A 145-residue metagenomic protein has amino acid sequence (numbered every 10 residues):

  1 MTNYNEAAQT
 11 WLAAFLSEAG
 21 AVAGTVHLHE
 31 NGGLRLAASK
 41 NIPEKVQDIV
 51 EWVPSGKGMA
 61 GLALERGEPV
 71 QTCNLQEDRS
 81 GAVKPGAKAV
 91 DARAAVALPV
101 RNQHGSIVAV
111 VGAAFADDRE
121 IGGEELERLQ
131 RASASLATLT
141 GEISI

Functional and structural regions predicted by a protein language model:
N3-V22, V26, M59, A132: Amphipathic alpha-helical coiled-coil segments that mediate homodimerization and allosteric signal transmission
Q9-E18, L62, R66, G86 (+2 more regions): Amphipathic alpha-helical regulatory segments at dimerization interfaces that relay allosteric signals between sensory
A13-L16, T25-Q47: GAF sensory/regulatory domain recognition with acknowledged cross-activation on helical regulatory dimers
H29, G33, K45-D78: Regulatory sensory and allosteric helical modules in signal-transduction proteins and certain transcription factors
P43-V46, C73-A94: Signal-transducing coupling segments at domain and membrane junctions
R93-N102: A short, aliphatic-rich beta-strand micro-motif
H104-F115: Sensory beta-strand/linker motifs that couple input domains to effectors
A114-A132, L139-I145: Regulatory loop-to-helix N-cap segments in sensory/regulatory domains that couple ligand/signal detection
